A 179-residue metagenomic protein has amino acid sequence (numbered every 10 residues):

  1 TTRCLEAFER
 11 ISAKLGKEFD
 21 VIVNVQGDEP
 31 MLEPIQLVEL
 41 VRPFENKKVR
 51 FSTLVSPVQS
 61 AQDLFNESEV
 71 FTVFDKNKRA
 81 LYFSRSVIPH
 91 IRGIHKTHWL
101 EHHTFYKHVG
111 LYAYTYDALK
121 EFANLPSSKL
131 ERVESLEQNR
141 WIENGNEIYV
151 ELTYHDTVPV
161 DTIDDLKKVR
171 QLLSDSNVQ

Functional and structural regions predicted by a protein language model:
T1-G27, M31-E39: Short phosphate-binding loop-to-helix
T2, K17, N24, L64-E67 (+5 more regions): A generic fold-level signal
E6-E9, N66-V70, K167: Short, surface-exposed amphipathic charged segments that create phosphate/polyanion-binding patches used for binding
K17-F19, K47-V49, N146: Short, high-confidence coil segments that cap the C-terminus of an alpha-helix and link into the following beta-strand
I22-V25, S52-L54, F122, Y149-T153: Short beta-strands and strand-loop turn motifs
L32-L125: Conserved core of the sugar-phosphate nucleotidyltransferase
W99-Q179: Conserved alpha/beta core of the MobA/IspD/sugar-nucleotide pyrophosphorylase nucleotidyltransferase superfamily
